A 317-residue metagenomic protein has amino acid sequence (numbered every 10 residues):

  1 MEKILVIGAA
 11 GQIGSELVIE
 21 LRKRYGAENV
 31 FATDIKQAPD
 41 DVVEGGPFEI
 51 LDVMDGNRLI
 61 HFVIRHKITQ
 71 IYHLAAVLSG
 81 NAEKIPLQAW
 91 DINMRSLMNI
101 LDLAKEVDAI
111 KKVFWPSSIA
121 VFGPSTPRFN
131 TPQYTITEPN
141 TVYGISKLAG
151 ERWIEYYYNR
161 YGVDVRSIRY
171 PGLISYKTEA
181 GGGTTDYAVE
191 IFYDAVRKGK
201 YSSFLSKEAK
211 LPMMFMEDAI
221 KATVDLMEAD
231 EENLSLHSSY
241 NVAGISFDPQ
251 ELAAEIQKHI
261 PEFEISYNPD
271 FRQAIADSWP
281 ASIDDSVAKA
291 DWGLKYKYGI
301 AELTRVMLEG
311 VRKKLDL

Functional and structural regions predicted by a protein language model:
I4-K23: N-terminal Rossmann NAD(P)H-binding glycine-rich loop of SDR-like oxidoreductase domains
V53-I92: NAD(P)H-binding glycine-rich loop region in Rossmannoid oxidoreductase-like domains and their noncatalytic homologs
A82, Y170-A180, E190-M214, D218: A conserved pocket-lining segment of Rossmann-fold NAD(P)-dependent short-chain dehydrogenase/reductase
M98-T141: Conserved Rossmann-fold NAD(P)-dependent oxidoreductase catalytic core, especially the SDR/UDP-sugar
S117-S118, E151-K177: Conserved beta-loop-beta element that borders a ligand/cofactor-binding pocket
F122-G123, T141-V142, R166-D186: Flexible, glycine-rich beta-alpha linker
S146: Active-site helix of classical SDR
F204-S206, P212-L317: C-terminal substrate-binding subdomain of Rossmann-fold SDR/epimerase-dehydratase oxidoreductases
